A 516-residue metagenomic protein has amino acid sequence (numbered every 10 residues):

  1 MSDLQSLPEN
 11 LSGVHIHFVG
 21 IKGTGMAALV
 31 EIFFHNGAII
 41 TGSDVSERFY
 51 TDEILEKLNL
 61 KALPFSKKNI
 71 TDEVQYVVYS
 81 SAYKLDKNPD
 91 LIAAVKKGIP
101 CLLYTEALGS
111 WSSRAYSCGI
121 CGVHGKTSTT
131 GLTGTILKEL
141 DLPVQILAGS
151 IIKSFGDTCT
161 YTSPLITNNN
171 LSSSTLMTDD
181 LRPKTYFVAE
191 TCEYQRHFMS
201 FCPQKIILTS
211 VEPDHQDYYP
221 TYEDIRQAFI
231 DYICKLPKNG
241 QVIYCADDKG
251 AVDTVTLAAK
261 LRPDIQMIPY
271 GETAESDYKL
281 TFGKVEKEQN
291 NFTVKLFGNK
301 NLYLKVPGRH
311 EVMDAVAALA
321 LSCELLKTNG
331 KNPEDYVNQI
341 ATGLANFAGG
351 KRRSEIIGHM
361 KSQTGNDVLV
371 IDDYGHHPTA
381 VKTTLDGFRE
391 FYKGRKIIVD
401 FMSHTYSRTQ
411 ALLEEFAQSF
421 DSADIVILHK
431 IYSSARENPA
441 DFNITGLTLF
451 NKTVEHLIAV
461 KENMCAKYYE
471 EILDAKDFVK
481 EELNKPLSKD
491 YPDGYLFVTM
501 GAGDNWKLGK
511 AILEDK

Functional and structural regions predicted by a protein language model:
M1-E47, L55-L63, E73-V77, K96-I99 (+8 more regions): ATP-dependent carboxylate-amine ligase
L7-V14, I32-H35, E56, N69-I70 (+5 more regions): Phosphate-binding loop of NTP-binding sites
I39-D44, Q145-I146, V188, P269: Short beta-strand "acidic-cap" motif of Rossmann-like dinucleotide-binding folds
E47-D52, I70, K84-K87, S154-F155 (+5 more regions): Short, charged/polar "capping" segments at the starts of alpha-helices and the immediately preceding loops
Q75-K87: Short beta-strand-loop/turn "lid" adjacent to the catalytic site in phosphate-handling enzymes
V77-S80, A189-E190, L208, Y244 (+2 more regions): Redox-cofactor binding/interface segments in oxidoreductases and associated redox assembly factors
R196, L302-R309: A short glycine-threonine-serine/GTX helix/turn-capping micro-motif
T281-N299: Acidic-glycine-rich active-site phosphate/pyrophosphate-binding loop
